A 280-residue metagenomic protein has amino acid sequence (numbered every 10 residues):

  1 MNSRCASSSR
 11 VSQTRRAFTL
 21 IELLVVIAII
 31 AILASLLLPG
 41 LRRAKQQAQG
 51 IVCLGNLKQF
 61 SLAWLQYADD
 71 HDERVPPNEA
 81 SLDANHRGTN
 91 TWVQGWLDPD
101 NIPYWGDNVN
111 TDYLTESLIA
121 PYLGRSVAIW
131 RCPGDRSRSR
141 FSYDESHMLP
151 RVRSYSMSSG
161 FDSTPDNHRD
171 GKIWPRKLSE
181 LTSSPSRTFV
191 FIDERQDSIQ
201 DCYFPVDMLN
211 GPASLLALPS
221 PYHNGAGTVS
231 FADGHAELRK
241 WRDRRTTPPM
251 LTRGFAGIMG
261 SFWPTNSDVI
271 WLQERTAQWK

Functional and structural regions predicted by a protein language model:
M1-F18: N-terminal leader/signal peptides at the extreme start of proteins
R4, I21-L24, W279-K280: Enriched but not universal
T14-K45: N-terminal single-pass transmembrane signal-anchor helix
I21, R42, Q49, A68 (+1 more regions): Nucleotide phosphate-binding site architecture
L37, A44, A48, W64 (+1 more regions): Conserved alpha-helical elements of the SDR catalytic core
R43-L57: Aliphatic-rich helix starts adjacent to a transmembrane/signal segment
C53-K280: Short, well-structured segments within or immediately adjacent to enzyme catalytic domains that line ligand-binding
